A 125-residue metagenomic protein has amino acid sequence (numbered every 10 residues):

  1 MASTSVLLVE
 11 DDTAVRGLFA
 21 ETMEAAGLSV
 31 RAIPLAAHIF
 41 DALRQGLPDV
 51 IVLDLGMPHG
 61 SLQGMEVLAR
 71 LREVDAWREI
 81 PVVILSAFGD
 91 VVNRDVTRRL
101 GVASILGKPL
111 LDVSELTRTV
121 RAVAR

Functional and structural regions predicted by a protein language model:
E10: Conserved acidic carboxylate
G17-A25: Charged docking surfaces used in two-component/phosphorelay signaling
G27-A36, A42: Short hydrophobic/Thr-rich beta-strand motif most characteristic of the beta2 strand and flanking loop of CheY-like
D41, Q63-R78: Short amphipathic alpha-helix used as the core "switch/output" element in two-component signaling
G46-M57: Active-site beta3 strand of CheY-like receiver
L47-D49, A76-P81: His-Asp phosphorelay/catalytic-motif detector in bacterial-type signaling
L62, E66, G89-L106, L110 (+2 more regions): Alpha4 helix (beta4-alpha4-beta5 surface) of REC/receiver domains from two-component response regulators
